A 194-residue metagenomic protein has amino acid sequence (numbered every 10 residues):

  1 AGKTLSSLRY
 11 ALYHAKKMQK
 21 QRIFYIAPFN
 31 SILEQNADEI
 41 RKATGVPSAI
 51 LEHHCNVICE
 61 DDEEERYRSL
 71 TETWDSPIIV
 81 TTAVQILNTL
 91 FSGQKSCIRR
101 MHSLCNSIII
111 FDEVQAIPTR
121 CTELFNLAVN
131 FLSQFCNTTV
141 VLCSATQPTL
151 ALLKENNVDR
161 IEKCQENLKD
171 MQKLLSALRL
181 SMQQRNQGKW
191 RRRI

Functional and structural regions predicted by a protein language model:
A1-A11: Walker A/P-loop
G2, I40-L51, R191-R192: Catalytic cores of nucleotide-enabled group-transfer and carboxylate-activating enzymes in metabolic and assembly-line
L12, K20-T44, V57, T149: Conserved Walker A/P-loop ATP-binding site and its immediately adjacent core in helicase/helicase-like ATPase domains
K16-M18, T44-V46, L70-T73, M101-L104 (+2 more regions): Conserved catalytic network of the ASCE P-loop NTPase/AAA+ motor domain
N30-I32, V57-C59, V84-L87, T146-L150 (+1 more regions): Conserved nucleotide-binding/hydrolysis micro-motifs of P-loop NTPases
T44-F91: Inter-Walker segment of RecA-like/P-loop motor cores
A83-L87, K95-F135, V140: SF2 helicase catalytic motif II
A145-I194: Interdomain hinge/linker at the junction between the two RecA-like core domains of SF2 helicases
